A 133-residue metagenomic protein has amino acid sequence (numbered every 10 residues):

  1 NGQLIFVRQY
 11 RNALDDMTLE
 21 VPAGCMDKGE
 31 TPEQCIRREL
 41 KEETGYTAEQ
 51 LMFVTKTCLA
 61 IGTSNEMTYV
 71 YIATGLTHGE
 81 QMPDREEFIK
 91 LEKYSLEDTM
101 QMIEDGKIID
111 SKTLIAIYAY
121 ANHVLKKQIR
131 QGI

Functional and structural regions predicted by a protein language model:
N1-Q3, Y10, A73-H78, L96-E97 (+1 more regions): Short loop segments at secondary-structure junctions
N1-R38, L76: Conserved Nudix-box catalytic region and its N-terminal flanking loop in Nudix hydrolases and closely related
D16, M82, Y120: Short glycine-/acidic-enriched loop or helix-start segments at secondary-structure transitions that form or flank
E20, V54, I89, I117-Y118: Residue-level signal for alpha-helical context at structural boundaries
C25-S111: Unchanged
M100-I133: Long hydrophobic alpha-helical segments typical of transmembrane helices together with their membrane-interfacial
